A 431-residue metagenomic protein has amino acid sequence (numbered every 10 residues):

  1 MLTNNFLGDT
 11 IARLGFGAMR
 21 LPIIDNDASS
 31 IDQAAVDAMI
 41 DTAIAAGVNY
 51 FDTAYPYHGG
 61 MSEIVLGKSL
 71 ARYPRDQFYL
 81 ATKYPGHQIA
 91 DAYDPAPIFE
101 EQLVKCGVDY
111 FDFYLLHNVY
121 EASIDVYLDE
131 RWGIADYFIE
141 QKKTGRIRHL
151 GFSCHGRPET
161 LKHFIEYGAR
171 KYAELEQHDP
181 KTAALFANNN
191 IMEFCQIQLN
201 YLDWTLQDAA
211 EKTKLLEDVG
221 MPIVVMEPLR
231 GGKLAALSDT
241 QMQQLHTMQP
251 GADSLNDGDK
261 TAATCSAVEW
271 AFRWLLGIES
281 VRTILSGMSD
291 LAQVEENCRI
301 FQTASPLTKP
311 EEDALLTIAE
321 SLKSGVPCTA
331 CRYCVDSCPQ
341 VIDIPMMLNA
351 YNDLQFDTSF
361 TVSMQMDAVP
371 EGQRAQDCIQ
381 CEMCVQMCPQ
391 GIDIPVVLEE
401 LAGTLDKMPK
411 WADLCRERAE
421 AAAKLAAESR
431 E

Functional and structural regions predicted by a protein language model:
M1-F78, Y137, K143: N-terminal binding-site loop/beta-alpha segment at the start of enzyme catalytic domains that lines or forms
F6-T10, A45, G67-Q77, E100-D109 (+3 more regions): Acidic (Asp/Glu)-rich catalytic clusters
A45-V48, V108-F111, I147, M192 (+1 more regions): A structural motif
D76-Q88, Y114-H117: A short, structured active-site edge motif that brings together acidic residues
I89-I98: Glycine-rich anion/phosphate-binding loops
V104-V126: Active-site groove signature of glycoside hydrolases
V119-N349, F356-P370, A375, V396: Beta/alpha (TIM)-barrel catalytic core signal, keyed to glycine-rich beta->alpha loops juxtaposed to Asp/Glu that bind
F356-M383, K407-E431: Short Fe-S-cluster ligation motifs
